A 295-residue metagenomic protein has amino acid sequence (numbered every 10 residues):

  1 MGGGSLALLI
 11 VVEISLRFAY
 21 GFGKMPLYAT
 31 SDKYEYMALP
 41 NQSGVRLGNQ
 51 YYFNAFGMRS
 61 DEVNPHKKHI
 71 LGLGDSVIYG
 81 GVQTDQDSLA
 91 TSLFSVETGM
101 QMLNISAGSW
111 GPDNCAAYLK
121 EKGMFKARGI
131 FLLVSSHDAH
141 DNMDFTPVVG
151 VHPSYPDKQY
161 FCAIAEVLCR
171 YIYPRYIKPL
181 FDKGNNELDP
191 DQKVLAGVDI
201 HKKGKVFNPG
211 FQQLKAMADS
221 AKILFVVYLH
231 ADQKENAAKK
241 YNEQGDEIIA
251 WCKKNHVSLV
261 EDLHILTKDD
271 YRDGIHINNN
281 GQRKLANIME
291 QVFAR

Functional and structural regions predicted by a protein language model:
M1-S15: Hydrophobic membrane-insertion alpha-helices, especially the h-region of bacterial N-terminal signal peptides
V12, L16-Y20, E290, A294: Membrane-water interface at transmembrane helix exits
A19-V96, L266-D270: Membrane/wall-proximal cationic-aromatic binding patches
G72, M102-I105, I130-L133, F225-Y228 (+1 more regions): Structural recognition of the beta-strand scaffold that forms the well-ordered cores of secreted hydrolase catalytic
G81-D157: Conserved SGNH/GDSL esterase-like catalytic core that processes O-acyl groups on lipids and polysaccharides
H137-I249, D262-Y271: Serine-dependent acyl-ester chemistry module
D273-R295: Histidine-centered active-site loop/cap adjacent to the catalytic His in serine esterases/O-acetyl transfer systems
